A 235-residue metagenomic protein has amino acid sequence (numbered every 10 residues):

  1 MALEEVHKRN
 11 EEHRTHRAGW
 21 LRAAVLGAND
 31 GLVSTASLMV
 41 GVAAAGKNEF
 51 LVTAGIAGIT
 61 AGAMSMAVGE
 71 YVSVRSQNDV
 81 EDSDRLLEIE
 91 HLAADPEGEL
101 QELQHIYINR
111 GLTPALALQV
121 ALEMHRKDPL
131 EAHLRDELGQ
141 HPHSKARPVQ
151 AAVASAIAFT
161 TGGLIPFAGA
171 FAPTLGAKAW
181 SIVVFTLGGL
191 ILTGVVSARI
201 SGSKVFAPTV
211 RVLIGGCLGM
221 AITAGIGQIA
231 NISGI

Functional and structural regions predicted by a protein language model:
M1-A23, V74-A156: Cytosol/matrix-facing amphipathic helices and coiled-coil assembly/linker segments of eukaryotic membrane proteins
M1-S73: Internal alpha-helical transmembrane segments
A24, L51-I56, A152-A156, A179-V184 (+1 more regions): Hydrophobic alpha-helical transmembrane segments
D30, V68, A117-V120, F159 (+2 more regions): Residue-level signature of catalytic and energy-coupling elements of molecular machines, predominantly ATP/GTP-dependent
G31-A36, S155-I165: Core segments of transmembrane alpha-helices that mediate helix-helix packing or line hydrophobic substrate/ligand
V184, G188-S203: Transmembrane alpha-helical segments of integral membrane proteins
R211-A224: Small-residue-rich segments of transmembrane alpha-helices in multi-pass membrane proteins, especially helix faces
A224-I235: Juxtamembrane boundary at the C-terminal end of a transmembrane helix
